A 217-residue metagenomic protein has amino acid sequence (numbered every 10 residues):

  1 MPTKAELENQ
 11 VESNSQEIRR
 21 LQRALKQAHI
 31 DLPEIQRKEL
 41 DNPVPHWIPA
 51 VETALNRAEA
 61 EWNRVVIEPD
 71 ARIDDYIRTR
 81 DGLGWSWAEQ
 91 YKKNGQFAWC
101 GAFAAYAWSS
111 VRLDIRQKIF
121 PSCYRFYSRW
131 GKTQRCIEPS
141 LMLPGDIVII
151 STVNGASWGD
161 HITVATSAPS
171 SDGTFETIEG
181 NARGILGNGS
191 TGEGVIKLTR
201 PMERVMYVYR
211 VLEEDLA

Functional and structural regions predicted by a protein language model:
M1-P2, M142, D215-A217: Short intrinsically disordered terminal tails
T3, Q10, E17-R20, A24 (+2 more regions): Heptad-repeat coiled-coil/leucine-zipper oligomerization helices
E34-V111: N-terminal capping segments
D114-G187: ...with weaker cross-activation on analogous glycine-rich loops/strands in unrelated enzymes
P169-A217: Active-site signature of cysteine proteases
